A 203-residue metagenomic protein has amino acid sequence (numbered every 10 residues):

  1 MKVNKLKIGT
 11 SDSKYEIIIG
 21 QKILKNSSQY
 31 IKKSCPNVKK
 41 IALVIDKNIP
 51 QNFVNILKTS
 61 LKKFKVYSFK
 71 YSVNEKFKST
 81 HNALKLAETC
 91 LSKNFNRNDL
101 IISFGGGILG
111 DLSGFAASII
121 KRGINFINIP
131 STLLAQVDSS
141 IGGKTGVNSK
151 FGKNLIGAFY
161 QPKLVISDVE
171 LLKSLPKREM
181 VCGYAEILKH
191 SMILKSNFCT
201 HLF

Functional and structural regions predicted by a protein language model:
M1-L100, K189: ATP/NTP phosphate-donor binding region
G9, G114-F203: A glycine/threonine-rich phosphate-anchoring loop and its flanking beta-alpha core in nucleotide/phosphate-binding
K25, P50-Q51, I108-G110, K173: Glycine-rich nucleotide phosphate-binding loop and flanking beta-alpha elements of Rossmann-like dinucleotide-binding
D46, D111, D168: Acidic active-site catalytic centers that drive phospho-/nucleotidyl reactions and related ester hydrolyses
N55, S79-N82, L112-F115, V137-S140: Short, conserved acidic/polar surface loops in the N-terminal third of protein domains
A83-T89, G106, I119, I127 (+1 more regions): Hydrophobic, well-ordered secondary-structure scaffolds
D99-S118: Glycine/serine-rich anion-binding loops at beta->alpha junctions that coordinate negatively charged ligand groups
